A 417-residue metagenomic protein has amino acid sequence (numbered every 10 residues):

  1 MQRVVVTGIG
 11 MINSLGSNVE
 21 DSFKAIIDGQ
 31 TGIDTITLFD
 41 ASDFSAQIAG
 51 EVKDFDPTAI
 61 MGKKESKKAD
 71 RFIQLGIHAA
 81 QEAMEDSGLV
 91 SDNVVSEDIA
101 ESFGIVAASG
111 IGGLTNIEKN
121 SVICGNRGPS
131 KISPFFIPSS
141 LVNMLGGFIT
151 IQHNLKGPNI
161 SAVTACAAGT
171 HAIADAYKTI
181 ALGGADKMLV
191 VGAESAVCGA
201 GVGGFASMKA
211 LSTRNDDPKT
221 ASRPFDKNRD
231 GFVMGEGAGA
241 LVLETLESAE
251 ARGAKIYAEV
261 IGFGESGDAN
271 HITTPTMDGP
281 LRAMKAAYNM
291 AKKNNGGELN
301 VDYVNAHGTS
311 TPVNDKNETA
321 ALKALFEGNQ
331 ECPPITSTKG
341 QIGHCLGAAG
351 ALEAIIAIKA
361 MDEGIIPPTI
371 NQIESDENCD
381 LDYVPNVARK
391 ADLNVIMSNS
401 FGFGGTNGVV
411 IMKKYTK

Functional and structural regions predicted by a protein language model:
M1-E65, E247-E259, I355-T369, K413-K417: ACP-dependent fatty acid/polyketide chain-elongation machinery
R3-T7, Q30, D34, D216-N295 (+2 more regions): Condensing-enzyme catalytic core mediating Claisen C-C bond formation in acyl metabolism
V6, I27-T164, A193-G204, N300-N314: Conserved beta-ketoacyl condensing-enzyme motif
E20-I27, G113-P129, T179-L182, V202-N215 (+4 more regions): A glycine- and small-aliphatic-rich helix-loop capping segment at beta-alpha/alpha-beta transitions that lines
G76-G88, L145, A172, E244-L246 (+4 more regions): Short, well-ordered amphipathic alpha-helical segments that serve as non-catalytic structural scaffolds within diverse
G76-L89, V142-H153, P158-E194, V233-A254 (+2 more regions): Active-site-proximal alpha-helical scaffold in enzymes
N126-S133, H171-A174, K178, S195-A251 (+2 more regions): Glycine-/small-residue-rich "gating" segment that lines the acyl/pantetheine channel and substrate pocket
G184-D230, F263-M277, A306-D315, C332-D382: Acyl-CoA/ACP chain-elongation machinery
